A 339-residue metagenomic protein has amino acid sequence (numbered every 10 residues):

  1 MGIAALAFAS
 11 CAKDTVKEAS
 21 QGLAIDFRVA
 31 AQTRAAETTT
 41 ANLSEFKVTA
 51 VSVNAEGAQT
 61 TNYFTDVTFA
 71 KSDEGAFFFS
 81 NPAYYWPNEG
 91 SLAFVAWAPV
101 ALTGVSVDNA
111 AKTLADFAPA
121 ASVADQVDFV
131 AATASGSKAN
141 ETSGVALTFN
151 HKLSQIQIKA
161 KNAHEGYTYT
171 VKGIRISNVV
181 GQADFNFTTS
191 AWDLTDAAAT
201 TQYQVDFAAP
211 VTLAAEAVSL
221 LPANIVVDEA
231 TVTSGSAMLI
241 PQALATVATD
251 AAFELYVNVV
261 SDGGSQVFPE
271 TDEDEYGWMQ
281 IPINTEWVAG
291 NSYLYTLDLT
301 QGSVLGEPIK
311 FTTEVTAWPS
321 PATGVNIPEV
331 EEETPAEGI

Functional and structural regions predicted by a protein language model:
M1-I339: Sec-type signal peptide cleavage vicinity
